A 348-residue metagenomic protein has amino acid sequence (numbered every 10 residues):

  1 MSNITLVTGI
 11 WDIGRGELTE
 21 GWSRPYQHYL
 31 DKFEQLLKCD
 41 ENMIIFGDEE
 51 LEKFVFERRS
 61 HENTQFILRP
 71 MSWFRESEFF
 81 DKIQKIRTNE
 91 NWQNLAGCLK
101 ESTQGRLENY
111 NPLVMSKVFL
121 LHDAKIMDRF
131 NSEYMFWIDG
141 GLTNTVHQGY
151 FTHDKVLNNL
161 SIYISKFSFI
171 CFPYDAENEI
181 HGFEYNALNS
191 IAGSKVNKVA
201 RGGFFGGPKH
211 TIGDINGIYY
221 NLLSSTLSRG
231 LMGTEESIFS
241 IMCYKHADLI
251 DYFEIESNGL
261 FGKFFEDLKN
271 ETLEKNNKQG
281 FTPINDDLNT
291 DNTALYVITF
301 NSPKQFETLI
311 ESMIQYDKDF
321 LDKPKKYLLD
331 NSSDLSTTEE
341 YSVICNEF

Functional and structural regions predicted by a protein language model:
T5-V7, M43-I44, D291-V297, M313 (+1 more regions): Hydrophobic targeting segments
L6-I13, T293-Q305, L309, Y316: A conserved hydrophobic helix/loop-capping motif in glycosyltransferases and polysaccharide synthases
E17-L36, L51, S302-D317, E340: Short, well-formed alpha-helical segments that are part of the catalytic scaffolds of diverse glycosyltransferases
E41-E49, L68-M71, L321-L335: Short beta-strand/loop segment that forms part of the nucleotide-sugar
S60-R129, L329-F348: Active-site-proximal specificity loops/subdomain of glycosyltransferases
N109, L113-F169: GT-A fold catalytic core of metal-dependent nucleotide-sugar glycosyltransferases, centered on the diacidic
L142-Q148, A187-T282: Catalytic core and acceptor-binding pocket of nucleotide-sugar-dependent glycosyltransferases
F167-G182: Short beta-strand-to-loop element that shapes/binds the nucleotide-sugar donor at the catalytic cleft/hinge
